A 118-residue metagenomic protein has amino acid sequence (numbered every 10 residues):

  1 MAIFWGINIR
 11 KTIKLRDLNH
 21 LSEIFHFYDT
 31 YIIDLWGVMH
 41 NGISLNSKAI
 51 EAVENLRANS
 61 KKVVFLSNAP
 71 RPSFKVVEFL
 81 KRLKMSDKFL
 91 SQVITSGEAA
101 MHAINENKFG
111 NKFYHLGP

Functional and structural regions predicted by a protein language model:
A2-P118: HAD-like aspartate-dependent phosphatase fold
